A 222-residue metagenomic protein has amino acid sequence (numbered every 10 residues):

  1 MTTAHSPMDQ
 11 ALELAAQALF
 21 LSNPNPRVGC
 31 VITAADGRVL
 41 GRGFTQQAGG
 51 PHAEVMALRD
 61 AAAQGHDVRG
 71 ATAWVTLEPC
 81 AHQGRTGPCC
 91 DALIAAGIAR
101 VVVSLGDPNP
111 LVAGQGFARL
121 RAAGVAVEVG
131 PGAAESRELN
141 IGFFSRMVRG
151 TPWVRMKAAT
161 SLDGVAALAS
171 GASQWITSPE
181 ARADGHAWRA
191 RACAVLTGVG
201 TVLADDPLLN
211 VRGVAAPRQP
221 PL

Functional and structural regions predicted by a protein language model:
M1-S22, V39, R69, Q83-L222: Zinc-dependent deaminase
V28-G37, A158-A159: Short beta-strand scaffold segments in enzyme catalytic cores
A35, E78, G106: Cofactor-binding loop segments of dinucleotide-utilizing enzymes, especially the Rossmann-like FAD- and NAD(P)+-binding
V39-Q47: A short, conserved beta-strand element enriched in hydrophobic/aromatic residues
Q47-D60, T177-A183: A short, polar/charged loop-to-alpha-helix boundary motif
Q47-P51, P79-Q83, N109-P110: Short, small-residue-enriched loops and turns at beta-alpha junctions that line or gate enzyme active sites
L58-Q83: Mobile, glycine- and charge-enriched loop segments and immediately flanking short secondary-structure elements within
